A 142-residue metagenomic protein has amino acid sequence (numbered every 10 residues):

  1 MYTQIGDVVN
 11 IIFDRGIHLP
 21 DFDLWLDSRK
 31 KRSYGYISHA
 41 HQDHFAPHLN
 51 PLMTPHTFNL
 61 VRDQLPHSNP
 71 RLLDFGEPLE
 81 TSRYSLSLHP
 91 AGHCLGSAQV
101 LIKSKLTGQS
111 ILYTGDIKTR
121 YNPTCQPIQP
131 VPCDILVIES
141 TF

Functional and structural regions predicted by a protein language model:
Y2-N10, G16-L19, W25-K30, Y34 (+1 more regions): His/Asp/Glu-rich metal-coordinating catalytic cores of metallo-dependent phosphodiesterases/hydrolases acting on
